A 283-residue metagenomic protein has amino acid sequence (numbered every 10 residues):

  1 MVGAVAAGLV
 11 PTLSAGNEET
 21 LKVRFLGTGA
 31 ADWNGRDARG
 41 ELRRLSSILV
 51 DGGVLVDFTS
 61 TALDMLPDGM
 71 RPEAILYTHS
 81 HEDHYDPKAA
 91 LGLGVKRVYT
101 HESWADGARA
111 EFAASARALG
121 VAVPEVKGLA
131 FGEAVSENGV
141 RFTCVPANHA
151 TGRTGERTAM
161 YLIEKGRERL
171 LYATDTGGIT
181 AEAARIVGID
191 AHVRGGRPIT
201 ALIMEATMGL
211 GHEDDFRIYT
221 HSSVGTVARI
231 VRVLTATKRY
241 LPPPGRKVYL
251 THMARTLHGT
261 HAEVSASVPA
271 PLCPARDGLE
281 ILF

Functional and structural regions predicted by a protein language model:
M1-S14: N-terminal export signals
E18-M70, G128-R194, G278-F283: Core dinuclear metal-dependent hydrolase active-site scaffold
F58-D106, G195-L202: Active-site metal-binding motif and surrounding structural segment of the metallo-beta-lactamase
P72-L76, V95-V98, V123-V126, P269-P274: Active-site regions of enzymes building and remodeling cell-envelope glycoconjugates
I75, L171-Y172, L250: Structural beta-sheet core signal
D86-V95, A110-F112, L257-A266: Metal-dependent catalytic neighborhoods of phosphoester/phosphodiester hydrolases
W104-K127, T256-H258: Active-site neighborhood of divalent metal-dependent phosphoester bond hydrolases
I179-L279: Cap/insert and terminal regions of metallo-dependent hydrolase folds
